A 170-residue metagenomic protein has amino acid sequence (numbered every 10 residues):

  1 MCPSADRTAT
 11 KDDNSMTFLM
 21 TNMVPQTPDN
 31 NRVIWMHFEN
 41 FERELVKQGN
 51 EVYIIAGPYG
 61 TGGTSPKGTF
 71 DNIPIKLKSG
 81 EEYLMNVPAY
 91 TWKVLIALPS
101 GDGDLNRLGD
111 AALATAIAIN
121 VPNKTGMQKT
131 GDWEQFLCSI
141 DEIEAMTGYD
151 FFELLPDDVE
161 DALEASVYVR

Functional and structural regions predicted by a protein language model:
M1-R170: Domain-level detector of nuclease and nuclease-like folds in predominantly extracellular/periplasmic contexts
